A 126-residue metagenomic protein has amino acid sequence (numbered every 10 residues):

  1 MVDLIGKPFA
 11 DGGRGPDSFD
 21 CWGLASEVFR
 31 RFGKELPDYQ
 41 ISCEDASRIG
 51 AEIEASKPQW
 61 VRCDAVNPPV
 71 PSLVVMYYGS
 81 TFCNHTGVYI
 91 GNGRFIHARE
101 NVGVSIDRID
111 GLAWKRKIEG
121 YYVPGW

Functional and structural regions predicted by a protein language model:
M1-D3, G125-W126: Short, low-complexity, intrinsically disordered N-terminal peptides in bacterial proteins
V2-K7, D11-G13: A glycine-biased structural micro-motif
G12, L36-I41: Surface-exposed patches in mature extracellular/periplasmic domains of secreted proteins
G13-F32: Active-site nucleophilic cysteine motif
Y39-G103, I109-D110, P124-W126: ...with weaker cross-activation on analogous glycine-rich loops/strands in unrelated enzymes
A113-W114: Short, hinge-like loop/turn segments at secondary-structure boundaries
